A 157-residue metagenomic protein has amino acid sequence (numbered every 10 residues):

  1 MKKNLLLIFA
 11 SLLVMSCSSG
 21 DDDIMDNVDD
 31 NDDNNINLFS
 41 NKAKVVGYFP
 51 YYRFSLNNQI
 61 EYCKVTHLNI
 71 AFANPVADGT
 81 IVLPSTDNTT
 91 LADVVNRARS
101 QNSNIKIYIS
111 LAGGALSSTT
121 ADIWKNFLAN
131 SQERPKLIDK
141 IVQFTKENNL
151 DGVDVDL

Functional and structural regions predicted by a protein language model:
M1-N4: Positively charged n-region of N-terminal signal peptides that target proteins for export
L6-F9: Sec-dependent N-terminal signal peptides
M15-S16: C-terminal motif of bacterial Sec signal peptides marking the signal peptidase cleavage site
S19: Short, conserved catalytic or interaction motifs in soluble domains
N27-T145: Glycan-recognition patch characteristic of GH18 chitinases/ENGases and related GlcNAc/peptidoglycan-binding proteins
K140-L157: Active-site groove signature of glycoside hydrolases
